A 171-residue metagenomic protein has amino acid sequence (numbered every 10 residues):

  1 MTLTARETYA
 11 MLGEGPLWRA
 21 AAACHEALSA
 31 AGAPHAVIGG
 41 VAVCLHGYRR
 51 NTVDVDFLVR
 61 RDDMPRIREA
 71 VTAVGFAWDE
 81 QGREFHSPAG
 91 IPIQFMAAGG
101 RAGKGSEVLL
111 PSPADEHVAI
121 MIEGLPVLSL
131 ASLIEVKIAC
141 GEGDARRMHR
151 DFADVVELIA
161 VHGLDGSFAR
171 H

Functional and structural regions predicted by a protein language model:
M1-H171: Compositionally biased terminal segments of proteins
